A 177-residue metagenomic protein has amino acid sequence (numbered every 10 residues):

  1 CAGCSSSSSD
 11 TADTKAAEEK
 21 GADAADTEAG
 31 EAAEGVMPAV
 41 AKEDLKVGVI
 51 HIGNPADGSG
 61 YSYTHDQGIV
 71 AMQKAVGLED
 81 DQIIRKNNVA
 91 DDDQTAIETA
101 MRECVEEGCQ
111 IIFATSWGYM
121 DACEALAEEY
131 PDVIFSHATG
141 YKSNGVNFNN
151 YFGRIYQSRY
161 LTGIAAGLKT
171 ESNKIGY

Functional and structural regions predicted by a protein language model:
G3-T14: Bacterial lipoprotein signal-peptidase II cleavage site
A16-K46: N-terminal low-complexity, Pro/Thr/Ser-rich intrinsically disordered segments that act as propeptides or flexible
A33-K42, G48-G68, M72-V76, K86-I97 (+1 more regions): Extracytoplasmic "Venus flytrap"
I69, R159-Y177: An alpha-beta-alpha
Q94-G108: Short, well-structured alpha-helical segments in soluble
E106-S116, S136-A138: Periplasmic-binding protein-like
A114-E129: Hydrophobic alpha-helical
E128-G153: Flexible loop/hinge segments that line or gate small-molecule binding clefts
